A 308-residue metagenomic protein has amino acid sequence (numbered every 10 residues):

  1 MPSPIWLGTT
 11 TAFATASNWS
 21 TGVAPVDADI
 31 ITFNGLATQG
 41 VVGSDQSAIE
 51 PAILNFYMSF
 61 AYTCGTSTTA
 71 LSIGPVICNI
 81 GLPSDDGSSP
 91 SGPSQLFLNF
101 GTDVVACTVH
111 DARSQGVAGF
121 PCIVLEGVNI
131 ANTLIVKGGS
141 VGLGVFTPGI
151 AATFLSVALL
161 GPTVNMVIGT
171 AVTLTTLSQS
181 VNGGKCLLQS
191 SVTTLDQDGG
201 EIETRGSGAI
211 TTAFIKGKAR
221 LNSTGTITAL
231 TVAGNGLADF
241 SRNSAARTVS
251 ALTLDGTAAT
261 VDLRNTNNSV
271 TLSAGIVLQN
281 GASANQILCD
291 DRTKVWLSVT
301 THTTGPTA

Functional and structural regions predicted by a protein language model:
M1-N280, N285-A308: Extracellular beta-sheet-rich ligand-binding/adhesion modules
